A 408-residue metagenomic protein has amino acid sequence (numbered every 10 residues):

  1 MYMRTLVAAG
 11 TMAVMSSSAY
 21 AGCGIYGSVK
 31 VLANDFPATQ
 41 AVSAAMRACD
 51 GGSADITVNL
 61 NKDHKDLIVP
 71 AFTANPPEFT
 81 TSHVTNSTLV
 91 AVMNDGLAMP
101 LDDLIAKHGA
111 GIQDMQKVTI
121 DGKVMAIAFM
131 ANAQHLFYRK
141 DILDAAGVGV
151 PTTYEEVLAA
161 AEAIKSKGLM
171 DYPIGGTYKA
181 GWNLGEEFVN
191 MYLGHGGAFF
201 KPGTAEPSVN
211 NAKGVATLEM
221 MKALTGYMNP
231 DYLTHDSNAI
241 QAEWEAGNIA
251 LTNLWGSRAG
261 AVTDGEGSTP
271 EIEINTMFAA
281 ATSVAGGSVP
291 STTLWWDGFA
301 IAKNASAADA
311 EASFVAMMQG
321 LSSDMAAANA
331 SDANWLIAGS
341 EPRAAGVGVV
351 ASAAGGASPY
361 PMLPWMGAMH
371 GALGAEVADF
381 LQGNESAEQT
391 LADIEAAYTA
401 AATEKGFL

Functional and structural regions predicted by a protein language model:
R4, A8-G10, Y20-T88, V150 (+3 more regions): Conserved N-terminal structural module of periplasmic/extracytoplasmic solute-binding proteins
A48-I112, D141-T152, E243, A250-L251 (+1 more regions): Extracytoplasmic "Venus flytrap"/periplasmic binding protein-like
V69-P70, E78-T80, H108-L143, Y172-P173 (+2 more regions): A structural signal for short loop-to-beta-strand junctions that line the ligand-binding cleft of periplasmic/secreted
T85-A133, G149, L158, E187 (+1 more regions): Hinge/lid segment of periplasmic solute-binding proteins
V124, A146, V215, T225-G226 (+1 more regions): Extracytoplasmic/periplasmic substrate-recognition and gating elements
M125, L158-E206: Extracytoplasmic/periplasmic solute-binding protein
A161, T204-L233: Glycine-centered hinge/linker elements that transmit conformational signals in sensory and ligand-binding systems
T276-S283, M325-D379, T403-L408: Long, aromatic- and glycine/proline-rich binding clefts that accommodate carbohydrate-like moieties
